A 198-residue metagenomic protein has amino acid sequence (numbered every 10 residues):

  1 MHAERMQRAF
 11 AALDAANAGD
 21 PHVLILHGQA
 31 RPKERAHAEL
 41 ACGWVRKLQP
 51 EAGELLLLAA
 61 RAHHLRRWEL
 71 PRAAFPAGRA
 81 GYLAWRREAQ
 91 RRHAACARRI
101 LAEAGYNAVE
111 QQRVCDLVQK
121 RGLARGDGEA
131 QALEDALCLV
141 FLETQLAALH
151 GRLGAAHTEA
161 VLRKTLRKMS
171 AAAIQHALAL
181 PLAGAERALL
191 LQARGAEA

Functional and structural regions predicted by a protein language model:
H2-R8, G28-R35, E39, G43-G53 (+4 more regions): Divalent metal-dependent phosphate-bond-processing catalytic cores, especially two-metal-ion Mg2+/Mn2+ enzymes that act
R5-C42, A74-R87: Active-site flanking loop/helix segments enriched in acidic
R8, A12, E88-R92, C96 (+1 more regions): A non-catalytic, amphipathic alpha-helix used as a structural packing/dimerization or gating element in enzyme scaffolds
K33, H37, L48-L57, W85 (+2 more regions): Generic, well-ordered alpha-helical segments
E54-A73, A77, H93, A97 (+2 more regions): His-Asp-centered metal-binding catalytic motifs of divalent-metal-dependent phosphohydrolases/nucleases
A73-D116: Helix-adjacent hinge/juxtasegments
